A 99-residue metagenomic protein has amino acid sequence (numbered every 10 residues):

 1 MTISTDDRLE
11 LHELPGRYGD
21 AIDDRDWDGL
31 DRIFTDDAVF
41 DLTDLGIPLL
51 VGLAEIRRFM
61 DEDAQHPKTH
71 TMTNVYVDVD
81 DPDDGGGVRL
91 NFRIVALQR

Functional and structural regions predicted by a protein language model:
M1-D36: Short, low-complexity N-terminal intrinsically disordered segments enriched in polar/charged residues
D28-V95: A solvent-exposed, acidic/Ser-Thr-rich amphipathic alpha-helical stretch
L97-R99: Short, solvent-exposed loop/turn segments at secondary-structure junctions
